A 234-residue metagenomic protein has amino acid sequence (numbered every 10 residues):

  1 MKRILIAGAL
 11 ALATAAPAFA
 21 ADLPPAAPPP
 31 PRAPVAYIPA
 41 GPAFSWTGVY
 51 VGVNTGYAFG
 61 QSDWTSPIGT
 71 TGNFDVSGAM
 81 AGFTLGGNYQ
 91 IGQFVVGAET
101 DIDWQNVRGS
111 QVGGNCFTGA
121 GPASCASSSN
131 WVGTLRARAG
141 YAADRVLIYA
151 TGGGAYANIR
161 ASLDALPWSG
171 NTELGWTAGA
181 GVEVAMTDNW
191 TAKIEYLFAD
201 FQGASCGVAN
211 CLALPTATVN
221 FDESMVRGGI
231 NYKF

Functional and structural regions predicted by a protein language model:
K2-F234: Gram-negative outer-membrane beta-barrel domains
